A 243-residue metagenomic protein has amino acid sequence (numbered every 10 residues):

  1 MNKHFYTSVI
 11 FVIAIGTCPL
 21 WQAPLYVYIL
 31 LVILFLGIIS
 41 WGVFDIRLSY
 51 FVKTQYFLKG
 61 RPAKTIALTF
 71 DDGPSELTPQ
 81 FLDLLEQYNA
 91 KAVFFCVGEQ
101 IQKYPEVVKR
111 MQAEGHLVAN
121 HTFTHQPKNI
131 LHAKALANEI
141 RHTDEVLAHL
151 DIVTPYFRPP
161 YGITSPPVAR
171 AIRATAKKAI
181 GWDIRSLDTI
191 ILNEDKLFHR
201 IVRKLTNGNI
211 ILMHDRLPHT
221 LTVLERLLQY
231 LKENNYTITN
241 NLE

Functional and structural regions predicted by a protein language model:
M1-A67, S75-D83, Q87, Q229-Y230 (+1 more regions): N-terminal pre-catalytic segment of deacetylase/amide-hydrolase enzymes
W41-N129, A135, E139-H142, V146 (+1 more regions): Active-site beta->alpha N-cap acidic-glycine motif
S75-L77, Q102-K103, H125-P127, I163-P167 (+2 more regions): Active-site environment of divalent metal-dependent phosphoester hydrolases
V93-F95, A119, R158, I180 (+2 more regions): Structural detector of well-ordered beta-strand residues that form the stable sheet scaffold of enzyme domains
L117-T124, G162, M213-R216: Histidine-centered catalytic micro-motifs
H149-T164, I172: Basic- and aromatic-lined ligand-binding clefts that recognize polyanionic substrates
I163, A169-R203, Y236-E243: His/Asp/Glu-enriched short active-site or ligand-binding loop at hydrolase and phosphoryl-transfer sites
R203-E243: Catalytic grooves of carbohydrate-active enzymes
